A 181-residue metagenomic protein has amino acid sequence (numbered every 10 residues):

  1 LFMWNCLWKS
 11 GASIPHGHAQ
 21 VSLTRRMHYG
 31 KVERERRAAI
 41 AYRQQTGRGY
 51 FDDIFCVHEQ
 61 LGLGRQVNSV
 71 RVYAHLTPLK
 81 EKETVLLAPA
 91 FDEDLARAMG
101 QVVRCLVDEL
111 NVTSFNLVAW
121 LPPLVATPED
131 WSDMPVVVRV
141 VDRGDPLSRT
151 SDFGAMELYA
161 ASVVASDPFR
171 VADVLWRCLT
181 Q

Functional and structural regions predicted by a protein language model:
L1-Q181: HIT superfamily nucleotide-processing domains
